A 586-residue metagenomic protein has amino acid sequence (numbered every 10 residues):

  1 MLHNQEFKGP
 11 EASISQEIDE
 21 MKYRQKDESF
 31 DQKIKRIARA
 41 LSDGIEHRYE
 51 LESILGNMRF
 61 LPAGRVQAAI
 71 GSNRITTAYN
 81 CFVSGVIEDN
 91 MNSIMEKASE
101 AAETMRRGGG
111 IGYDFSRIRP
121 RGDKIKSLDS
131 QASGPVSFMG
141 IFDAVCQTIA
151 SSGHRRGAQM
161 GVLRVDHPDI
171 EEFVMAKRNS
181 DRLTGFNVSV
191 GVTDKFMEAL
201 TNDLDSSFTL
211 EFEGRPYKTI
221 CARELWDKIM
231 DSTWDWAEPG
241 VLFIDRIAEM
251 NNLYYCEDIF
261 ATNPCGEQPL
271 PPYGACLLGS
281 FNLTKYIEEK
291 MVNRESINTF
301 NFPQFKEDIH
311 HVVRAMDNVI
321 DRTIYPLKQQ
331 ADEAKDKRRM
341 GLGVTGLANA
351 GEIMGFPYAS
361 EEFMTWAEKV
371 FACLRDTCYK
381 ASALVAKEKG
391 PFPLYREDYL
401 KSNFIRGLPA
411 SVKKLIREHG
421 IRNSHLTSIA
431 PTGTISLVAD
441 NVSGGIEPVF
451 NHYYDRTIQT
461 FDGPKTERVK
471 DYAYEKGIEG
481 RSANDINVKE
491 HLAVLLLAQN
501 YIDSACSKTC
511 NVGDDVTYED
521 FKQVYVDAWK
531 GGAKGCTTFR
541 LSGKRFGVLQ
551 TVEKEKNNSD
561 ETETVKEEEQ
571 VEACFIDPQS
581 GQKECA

Functional and structural regions predicted by a protein language model:
M1-A78, N202, W226-M230, K530 (+3 more regions): Acidic/polar, glycine-rich intrinsically disordered N-terminal extensions of enzymes
E6-F7, Q25-E28, V66-R74, F82-N92 (+14 more regions): Alpha-helix capping and helix-loop boundary segments enriched in small/acidic/polar residues
E20, Q25, A38-I45, E52-S127 (+7 more regions): Function-dense linear segments that define catalytic or interfacial modules in macromolecule-processing proteins
H47-L51, G110-Y113, G153-M160, G240-F243 (+5 more regions): Flexible, glycine/charged-enriched surface loops at secondary-structure junctions
I87-N90, A101, I118-P120, P168-I170 (+15 more regions): Short, glycine-/Ser/Thr-/acidic-enriched flexible segments
M175-N179, L183-W236: Polar, glycine-rich mid-to-C-terminal structural blocks that act as macromolecule-binding/assembly scaffolds
F212, D308-A331, P357-T432, S507 (+1 more regions): Internal maturation/activation junctions in enzymes
F260, G266-P269, M316-D321, F404-I405 (+4 more regions): Catalytic alpha/beta core of large soluble enzyme barrels
